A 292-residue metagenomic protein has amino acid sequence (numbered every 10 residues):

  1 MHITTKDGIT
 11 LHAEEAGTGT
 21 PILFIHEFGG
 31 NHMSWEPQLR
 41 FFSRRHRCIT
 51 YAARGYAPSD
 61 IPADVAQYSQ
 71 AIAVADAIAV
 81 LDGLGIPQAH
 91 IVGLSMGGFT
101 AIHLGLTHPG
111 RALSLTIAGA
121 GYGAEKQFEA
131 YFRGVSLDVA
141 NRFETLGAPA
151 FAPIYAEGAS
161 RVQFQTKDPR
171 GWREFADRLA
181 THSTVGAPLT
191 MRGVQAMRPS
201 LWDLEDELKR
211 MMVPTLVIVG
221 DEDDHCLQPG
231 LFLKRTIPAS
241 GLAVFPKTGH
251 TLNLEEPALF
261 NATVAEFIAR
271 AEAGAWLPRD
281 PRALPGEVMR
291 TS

Functional and structural regions predicted by a protein language model:
T5-A66: Conserved HGGG/HGGXW glycine-rich cap/lid loop of the alpha/beta-hydrolase fold
A71-A89: Conserved acidic catalytic loop of the alpha/beta-hydrolase fold
G93-G97, A101: Gly/Ala-rich beta-loop-alpha elbow adjacent to hydrolase catalytic centers
I102, L106-T107, A112-L146: Flexible "cap/lid" loop of the alpha/beta hydrolase fold
K126-Y131, E144-E207: Conserved alpha/beta-hydrolase catalytic His-Asp/Glu region
M211, V217-V219: Short beta-strand/loop motif that positions the catalytic acidic residue of the alpha/beta-hydrolase fold
D224-P229: Conserved alpha/beta-hydrolase "acid-adjacent" motif
S240-S292: Catalytic active-site module of serine/aspartate enzymes centered on a nucleophile-bearing elbow/loop
